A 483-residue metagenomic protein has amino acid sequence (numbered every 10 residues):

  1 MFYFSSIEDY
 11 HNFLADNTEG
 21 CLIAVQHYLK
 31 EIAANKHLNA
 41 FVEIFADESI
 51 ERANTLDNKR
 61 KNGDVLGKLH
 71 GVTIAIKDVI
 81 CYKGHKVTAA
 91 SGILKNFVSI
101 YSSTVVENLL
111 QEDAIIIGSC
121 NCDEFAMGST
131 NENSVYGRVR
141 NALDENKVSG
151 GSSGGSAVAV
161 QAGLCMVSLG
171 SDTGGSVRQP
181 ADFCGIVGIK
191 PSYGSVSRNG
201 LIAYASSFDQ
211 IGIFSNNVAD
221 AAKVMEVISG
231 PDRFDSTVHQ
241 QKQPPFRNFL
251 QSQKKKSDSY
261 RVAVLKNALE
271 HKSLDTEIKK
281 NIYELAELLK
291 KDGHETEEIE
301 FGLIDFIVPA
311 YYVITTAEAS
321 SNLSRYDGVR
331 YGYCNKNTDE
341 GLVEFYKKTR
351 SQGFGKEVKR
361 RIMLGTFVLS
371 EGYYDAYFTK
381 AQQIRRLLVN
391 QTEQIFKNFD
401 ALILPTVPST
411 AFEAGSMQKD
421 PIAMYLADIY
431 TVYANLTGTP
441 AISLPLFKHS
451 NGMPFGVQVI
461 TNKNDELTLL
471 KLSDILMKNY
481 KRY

Functional and structural regions predicted by a protein language model:
M1-E51, K291-G293, R482: An N-terminal boundary/leader segment
N17, K77, N217: Short, conserved phosphate/pyrophosphate- and ester-handling motifs at nucleotide-, phospho-/glycolipid
Y28, G71, C165, L288 (+5 more regions): Glycine-rich, small-residue loops and helix-cap segments that act as flexible hinges at active-site edges
A34, A162-S168, T173-K272, Y283-D292 (+3 more regions): Structural helix-boundary/capping segments
A40, L69, R233-Q240, K290-G302 (+1 more regions): Flexible, glycine/charged-enriched surface loops at secondary-structure junctions
S49, K77, L109, G137 (+4 more regions): Conserved hydrophobic/aromatic pocket- or pore-lining residues that grip, position, or stack substrates in active sites
L56-T73, L250-L265: Immediate post-signal peptide segment of exported/extracytoplasmic ligand-binding proteins
L69-F208, L265-N267, A317, L404-I422: Short glycine/serine-rich loop/turn segments
